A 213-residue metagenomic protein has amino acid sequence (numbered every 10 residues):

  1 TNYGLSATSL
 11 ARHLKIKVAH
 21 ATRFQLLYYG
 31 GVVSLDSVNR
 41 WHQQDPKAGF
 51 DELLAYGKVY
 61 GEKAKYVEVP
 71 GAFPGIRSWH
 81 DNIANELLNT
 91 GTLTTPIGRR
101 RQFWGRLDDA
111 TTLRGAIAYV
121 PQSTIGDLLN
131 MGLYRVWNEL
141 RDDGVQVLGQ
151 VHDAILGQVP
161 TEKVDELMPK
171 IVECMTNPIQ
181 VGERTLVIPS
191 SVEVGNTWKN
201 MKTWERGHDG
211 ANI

Functional and structural regions predicted by a protein language model:
T1-I213: Conserved catalytic core of nucleotide polymerization and phosphodiester-bond processing enzymes
